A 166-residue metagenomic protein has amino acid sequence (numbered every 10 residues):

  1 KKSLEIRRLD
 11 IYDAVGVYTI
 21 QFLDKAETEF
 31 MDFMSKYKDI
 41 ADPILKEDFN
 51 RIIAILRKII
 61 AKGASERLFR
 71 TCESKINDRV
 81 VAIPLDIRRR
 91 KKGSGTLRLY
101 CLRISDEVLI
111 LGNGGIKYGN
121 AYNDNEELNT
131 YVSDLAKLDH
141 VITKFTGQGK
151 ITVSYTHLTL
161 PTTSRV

Functional and structural regions predicted by a protein language model:
K1-M31, S35-K38, K92-G93, L102-S154: Enriched for short, Lys/Arg-rich terminal
S35-S74: Short, well-structured hydrophobic secondary-structure segments
L56, I60, I87, R103-S105 (+1 more regions): Generic secondary-structure microfeatures
R79-G95: Active-site metal-binding core of divalent-cation-utilizing nuclease and nuclease-like domains
R98-Y100: Short, surface-exposed charged micro-motifs
T156-T162: Conserved small/polar residues in nucleotide/adenosyl-binding loops
